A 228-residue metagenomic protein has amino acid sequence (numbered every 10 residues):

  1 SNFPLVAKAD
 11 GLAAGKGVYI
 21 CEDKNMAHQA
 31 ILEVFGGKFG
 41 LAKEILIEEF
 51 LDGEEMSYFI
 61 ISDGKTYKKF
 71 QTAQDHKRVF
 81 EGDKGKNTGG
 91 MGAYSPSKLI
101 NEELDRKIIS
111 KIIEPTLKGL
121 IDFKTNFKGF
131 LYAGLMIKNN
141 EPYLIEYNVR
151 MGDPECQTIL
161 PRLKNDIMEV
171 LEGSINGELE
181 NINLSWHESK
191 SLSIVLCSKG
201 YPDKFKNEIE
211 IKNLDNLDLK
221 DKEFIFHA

Functional and structural regions predicted by a protein language model:
S1-F3, N25, P154, H227-A228: Proteins with a high burden of low-complexity, intrinsically disordered sequence enriched in S/T/G/P/A and R, requiring
S1-G17: A conserved helix-loop-beta module that forms one wall/lid of the active-site cleft in ATP-utilizing catalytic domains
S1-P4, E33-K38, I112, S174-E178: Alpha-helix boundary/capping residues
P4, E44, K69, S191 (+1 more regions): A residue-level signal for beta-strand positions that form part of recognition/binding surfaces within mature
P4-A7, K43-L46, E180-I182, H227: A short linear hydrophobic-aromatic micro-motif
D10, G17-Q157: Internal nucleotide-binding/catalytic subdomain
I109-L131, N148-D221, H227-A228: Active-site "cap" helix and flanking loop/linker of ATP-utilizing ligase/carboxylase catalytic domains
